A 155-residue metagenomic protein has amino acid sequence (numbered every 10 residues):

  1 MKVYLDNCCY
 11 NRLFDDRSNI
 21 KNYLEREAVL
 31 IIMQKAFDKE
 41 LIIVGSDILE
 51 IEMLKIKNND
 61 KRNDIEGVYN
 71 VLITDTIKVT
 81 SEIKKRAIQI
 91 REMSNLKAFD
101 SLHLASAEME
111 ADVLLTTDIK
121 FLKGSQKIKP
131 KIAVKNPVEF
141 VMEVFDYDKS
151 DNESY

Functional and structural regions predicted by a protein language model:
K2, D16-R26, M93, E108-Y155: Acidic, PIN/NYN-like endoribonuclease modules and their adjacent C-terminal/linker elements
Y4-K57, V138-M142: PIN/NYN-family metal-dependent endoribonuclease catalytic core
C9, L49, I83, L102-H103 (+1 more regions): Alpha-helix capping/helix-boundary segments
V29-Q34, E66-Y69, H103-L104: Short amphipathic alpha-helical segments and helix-helix/interface helices
I48-E52, L72-M93: Acidic catalytic patch
L54-N70: Short, electropositive alpha-helical surface patch
K78, A98-S101, T116: Short beta-strand scaffold positions
